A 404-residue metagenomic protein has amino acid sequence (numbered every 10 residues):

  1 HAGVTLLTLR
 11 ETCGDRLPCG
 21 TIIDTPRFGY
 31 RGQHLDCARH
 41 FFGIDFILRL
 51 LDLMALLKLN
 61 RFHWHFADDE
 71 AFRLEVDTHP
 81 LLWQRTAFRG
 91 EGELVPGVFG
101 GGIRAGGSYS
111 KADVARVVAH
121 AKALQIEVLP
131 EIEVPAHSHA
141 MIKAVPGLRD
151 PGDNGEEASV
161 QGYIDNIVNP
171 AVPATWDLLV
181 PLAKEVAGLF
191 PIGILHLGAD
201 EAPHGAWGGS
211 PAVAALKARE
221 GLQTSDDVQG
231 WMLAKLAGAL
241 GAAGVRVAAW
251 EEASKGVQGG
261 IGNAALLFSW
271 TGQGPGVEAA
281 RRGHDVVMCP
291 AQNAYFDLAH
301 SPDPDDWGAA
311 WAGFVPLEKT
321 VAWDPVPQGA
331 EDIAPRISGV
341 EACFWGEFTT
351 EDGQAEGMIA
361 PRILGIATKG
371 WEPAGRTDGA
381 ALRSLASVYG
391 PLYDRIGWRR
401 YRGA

Functional and structural regions predicted by a protein language model:
H1-R31, G241, R246-S254, I261 (+1 more regions): Acidic, contiguous N-terminal accessory segments
H1-W176, K184-I194, K235, A239 (+1 more regions): Feature activates predominantly on carbohydrate-active enzymes
F41-G43, D69-E75, P135-M141, H196 (+5 more regions): Flexible loop/turn segments at secondary-structure boundaries
F46-R49, Y109-R116, A174-L182, D227-K235 (+6 more regions): Generic recognition of stable, solvent-exposed alpha-helical segments in well-folded globular domains
M54, A121, K217, L240 (+3 more regions): Hydrophobic alpha-helix position signal
K58, A123-Q125, G244, G283 (+1 more regions): Glycine-centered loop/turn motif at secondary-structure junctions
M141-P151, E156-A265, W270-G283: Active-site neighborhood of glycoside hydrolase catalytic domains
V247-K255, G259-A265, S269-A404: Flexible, acidic glycine-rich loops studded with aromatic residues
